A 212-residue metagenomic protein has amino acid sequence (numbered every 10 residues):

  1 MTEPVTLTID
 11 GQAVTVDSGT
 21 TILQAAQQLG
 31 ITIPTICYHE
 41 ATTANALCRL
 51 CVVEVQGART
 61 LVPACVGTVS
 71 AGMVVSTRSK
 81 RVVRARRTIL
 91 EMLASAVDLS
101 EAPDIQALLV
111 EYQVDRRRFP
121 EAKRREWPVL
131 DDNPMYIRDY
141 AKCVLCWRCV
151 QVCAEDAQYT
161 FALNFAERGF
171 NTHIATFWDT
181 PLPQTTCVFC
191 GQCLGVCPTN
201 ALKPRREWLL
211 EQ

Functional and structural regions predicted by a protein language model:
T2-D10: Eukaryote-biased recognition of intrinsically disordered, low-complexity regulatory segments
V5, V14-A71: N-terminal cofactor/phosphate-binding cores enriched in small/glycine residues, especially glycine-rich loops such as
D10-Q12, R138-D139: Extended, non-catalytic structural segments that build the interaction scaffolds of large macromolecular assemblies
R49, A58-T186, G195, N200-Q212: Fe-S ferredoxin-like electron-transfer domains and their immediately adjacent linker/connector regions across
